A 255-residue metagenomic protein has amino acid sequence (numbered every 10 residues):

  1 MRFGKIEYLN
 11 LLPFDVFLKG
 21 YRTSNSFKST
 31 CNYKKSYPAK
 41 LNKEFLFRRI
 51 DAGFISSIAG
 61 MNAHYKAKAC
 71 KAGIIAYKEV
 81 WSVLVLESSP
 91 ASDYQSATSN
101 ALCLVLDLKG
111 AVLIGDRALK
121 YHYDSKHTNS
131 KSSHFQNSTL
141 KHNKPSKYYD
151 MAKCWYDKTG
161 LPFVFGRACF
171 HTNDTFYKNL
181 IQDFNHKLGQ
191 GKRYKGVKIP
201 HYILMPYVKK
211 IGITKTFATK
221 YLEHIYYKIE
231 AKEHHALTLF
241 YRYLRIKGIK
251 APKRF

Functional and structural regions predicted by a protein language model:
M1-F255: Domain-level signature for soluble enzymes in the chorismate/prephenate branch of the shikimate pathway
